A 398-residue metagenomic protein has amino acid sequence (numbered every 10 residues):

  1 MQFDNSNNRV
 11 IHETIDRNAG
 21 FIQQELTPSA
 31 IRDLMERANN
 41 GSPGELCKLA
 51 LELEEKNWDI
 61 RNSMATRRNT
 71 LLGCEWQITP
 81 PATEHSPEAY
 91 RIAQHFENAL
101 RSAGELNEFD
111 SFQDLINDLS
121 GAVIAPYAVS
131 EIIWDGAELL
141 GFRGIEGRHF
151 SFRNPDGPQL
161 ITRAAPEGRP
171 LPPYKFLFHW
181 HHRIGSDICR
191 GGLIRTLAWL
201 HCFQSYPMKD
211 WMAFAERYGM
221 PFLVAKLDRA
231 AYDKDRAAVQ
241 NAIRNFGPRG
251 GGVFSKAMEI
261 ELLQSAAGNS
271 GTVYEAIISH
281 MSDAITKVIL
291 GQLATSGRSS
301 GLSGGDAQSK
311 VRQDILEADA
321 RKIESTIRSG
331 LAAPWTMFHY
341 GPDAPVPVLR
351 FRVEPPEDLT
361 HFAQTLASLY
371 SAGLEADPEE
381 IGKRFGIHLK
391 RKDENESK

Functional and structural regions predicted by a protein language model:
Q2-W58, S63-A65, T83, P87-F246 (+2 more regions): Structured, contiguous alpha/beta core segments that scaffold functional sites
L115-I116, S130-W134, A215-Y218, V253-E259 (+3 more regions): Short coil/turn segments at secondary-structure boundaries
I133, L227-D228, S265, R352-E354: Structured loops at beta-to-helix junctions and adjacent beta-edge loops in soluble globular domains
A137-F142, K234-A238, L262-A266, V273 (+1 more regions): Short, solvent-exposed polar/charged micro-motifs at secondary-structure junctions
Q204-P334: A contiguous, surface-oriented mixed alpha/beta subdomain in the mid-to-C-terminal portion of proteins that forms
H280-K398: C-terminal helix-loop subdomains that flank or include functional centers
